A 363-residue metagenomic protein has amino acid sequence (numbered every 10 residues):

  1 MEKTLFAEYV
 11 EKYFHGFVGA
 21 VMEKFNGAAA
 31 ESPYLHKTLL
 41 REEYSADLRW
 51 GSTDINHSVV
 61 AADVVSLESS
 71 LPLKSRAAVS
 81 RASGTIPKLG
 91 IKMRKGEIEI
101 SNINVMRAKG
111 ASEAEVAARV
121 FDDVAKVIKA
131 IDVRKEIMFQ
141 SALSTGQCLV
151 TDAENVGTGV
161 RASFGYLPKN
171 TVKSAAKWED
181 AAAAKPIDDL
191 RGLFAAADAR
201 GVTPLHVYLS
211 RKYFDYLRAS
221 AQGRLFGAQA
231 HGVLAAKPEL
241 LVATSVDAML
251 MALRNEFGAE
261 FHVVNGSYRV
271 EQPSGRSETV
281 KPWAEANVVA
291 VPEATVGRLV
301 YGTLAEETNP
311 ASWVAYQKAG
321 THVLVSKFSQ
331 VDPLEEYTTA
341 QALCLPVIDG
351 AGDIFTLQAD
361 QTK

Functional and structural regions predicted by a protein language model:
M1-D47, C344-K363: N-terminal alpha-helical "arm" segments
Y9-Y13, V21-K24, A130, L193-A196 (+1 more regions): Residues that form generic nucleotide/phosphate-binding pockets
P33-G51, D122-R161, V296-G320: Contiguous N-terminal and early-domain "leader" segments and peripheral loops that mark the onset or edge of a domain
Y34-R107: Assembly/oligomerization interface modules of large self-assembling protein complexes
K74-S75, S144, T151-D152, H231-A235 (+1 more regions): Glycine-rich loops and low-complexity Gly/Arg-rich segments that provide flexible linkers or classic glycine-based
P87-L167, D189-L190, F194-D215, L334-L343: Long, contiguous amphipathic alpha-helices that act as assembly "spine/axial" helices in icosahedral shell and virion
V156-K237, V246-E256: Extended, solvent-exposed, turn-rich assembly/linker loops in the middle of proteins
R224-K363: Sequence/fold signature of self-assembling virion shell proteins
